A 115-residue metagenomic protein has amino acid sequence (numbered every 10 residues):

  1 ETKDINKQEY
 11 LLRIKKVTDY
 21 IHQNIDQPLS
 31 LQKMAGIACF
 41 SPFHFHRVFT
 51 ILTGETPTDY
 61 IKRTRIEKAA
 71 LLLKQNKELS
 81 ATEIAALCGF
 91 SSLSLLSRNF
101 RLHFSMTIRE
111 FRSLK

Functional and structural regions predicted by a protein language model:
E1-Q23, Q32-K33, A38, P42-H44: An amphipathic alpha-helical interaction segment
L11, Y60-R63, L96, E110: Intrinsically disordered, low-complexity sequence elements enriched in Ser/Thr/Gly/Pro
I14-Q32, I51-S91, L114-K115: Terminal helix-turn-helix DNA-binding modules in bacterial transcription factors
I37, G89-L95: Short, basic interhelical loop/turn and adjoining N-cap of the next helix at nucleic-acid- or acidic-partner-contacting
F43, L93-S94, R109: Key DNA-contact positions within bacterial/archaeal DNA-binding proteins
F100-K115: Conserved short alpha-helical interface segments
